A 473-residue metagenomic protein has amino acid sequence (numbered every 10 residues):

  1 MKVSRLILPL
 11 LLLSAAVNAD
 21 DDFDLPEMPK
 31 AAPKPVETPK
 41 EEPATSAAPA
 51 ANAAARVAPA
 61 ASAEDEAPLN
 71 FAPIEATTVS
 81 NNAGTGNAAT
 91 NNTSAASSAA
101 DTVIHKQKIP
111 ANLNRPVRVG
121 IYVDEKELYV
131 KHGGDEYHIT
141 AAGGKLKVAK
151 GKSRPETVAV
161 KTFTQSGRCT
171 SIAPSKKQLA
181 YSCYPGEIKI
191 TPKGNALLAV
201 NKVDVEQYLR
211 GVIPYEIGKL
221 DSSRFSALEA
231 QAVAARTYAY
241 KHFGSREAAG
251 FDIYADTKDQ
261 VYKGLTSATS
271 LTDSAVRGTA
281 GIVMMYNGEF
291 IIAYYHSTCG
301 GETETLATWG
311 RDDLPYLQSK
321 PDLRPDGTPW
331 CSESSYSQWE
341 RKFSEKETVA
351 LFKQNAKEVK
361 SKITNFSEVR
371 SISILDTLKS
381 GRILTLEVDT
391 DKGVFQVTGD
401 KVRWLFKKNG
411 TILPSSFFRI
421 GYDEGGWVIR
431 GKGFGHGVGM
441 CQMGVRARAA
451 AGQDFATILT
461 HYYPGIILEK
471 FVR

Functional and structural regions predicted by a protein language model:
K2-S14, N18-R473: Conserved, single-site charged/polar hotspot
